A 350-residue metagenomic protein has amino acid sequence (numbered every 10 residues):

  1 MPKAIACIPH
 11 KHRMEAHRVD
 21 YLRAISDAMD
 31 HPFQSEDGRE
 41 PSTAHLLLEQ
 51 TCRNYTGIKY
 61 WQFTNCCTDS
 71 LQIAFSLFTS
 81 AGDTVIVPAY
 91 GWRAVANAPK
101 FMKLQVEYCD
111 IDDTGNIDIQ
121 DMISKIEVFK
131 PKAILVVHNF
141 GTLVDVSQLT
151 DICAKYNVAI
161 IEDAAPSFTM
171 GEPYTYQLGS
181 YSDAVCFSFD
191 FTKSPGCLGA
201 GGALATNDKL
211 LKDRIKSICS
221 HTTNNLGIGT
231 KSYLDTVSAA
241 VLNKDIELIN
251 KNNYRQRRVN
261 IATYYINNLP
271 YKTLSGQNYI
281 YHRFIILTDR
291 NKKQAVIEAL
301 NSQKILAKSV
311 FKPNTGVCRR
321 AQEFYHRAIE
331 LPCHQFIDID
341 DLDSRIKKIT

Functional and structural regions predicted by a protein language model:
P2-A4, K11, H31, G38-T51 (+5 more regions): PLP-dependent aminotransferase class I/II
F33-T84, Y90, A98-M102, E107-Y108: Phosphate-binding glycine-rich loop
P88, K125, L331-C333: Short, proline-centered helix/strand-breaking motifs
A89-G91, D110, A164, S188-F189 (+1 more regions): Nucleotide-sugar donor-binding loop of glycosyltransferases
V95, L149, V296: Aromatic/hydrophobic pocket-lining residues that form π-stacking "cages" and hydrophobic walls in ligand
T114-C197, A203-A205, L210: Active-site phosphate-binding strand-loop segment of PLP-dependent enzymes
